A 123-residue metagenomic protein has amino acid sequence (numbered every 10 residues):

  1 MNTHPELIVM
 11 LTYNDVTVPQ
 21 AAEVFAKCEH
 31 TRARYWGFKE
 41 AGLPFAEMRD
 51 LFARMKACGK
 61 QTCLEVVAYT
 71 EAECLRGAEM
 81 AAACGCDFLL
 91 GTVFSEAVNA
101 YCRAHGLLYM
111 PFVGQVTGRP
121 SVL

Functional and structural regions predicted by a protein language model:
M1-T62, E71, M80-C84: Conserved N-terminal beta1-alpha1 strand-loop-helix module at the mouth
G59, V67, E71-L123: Conserved anion-binding
